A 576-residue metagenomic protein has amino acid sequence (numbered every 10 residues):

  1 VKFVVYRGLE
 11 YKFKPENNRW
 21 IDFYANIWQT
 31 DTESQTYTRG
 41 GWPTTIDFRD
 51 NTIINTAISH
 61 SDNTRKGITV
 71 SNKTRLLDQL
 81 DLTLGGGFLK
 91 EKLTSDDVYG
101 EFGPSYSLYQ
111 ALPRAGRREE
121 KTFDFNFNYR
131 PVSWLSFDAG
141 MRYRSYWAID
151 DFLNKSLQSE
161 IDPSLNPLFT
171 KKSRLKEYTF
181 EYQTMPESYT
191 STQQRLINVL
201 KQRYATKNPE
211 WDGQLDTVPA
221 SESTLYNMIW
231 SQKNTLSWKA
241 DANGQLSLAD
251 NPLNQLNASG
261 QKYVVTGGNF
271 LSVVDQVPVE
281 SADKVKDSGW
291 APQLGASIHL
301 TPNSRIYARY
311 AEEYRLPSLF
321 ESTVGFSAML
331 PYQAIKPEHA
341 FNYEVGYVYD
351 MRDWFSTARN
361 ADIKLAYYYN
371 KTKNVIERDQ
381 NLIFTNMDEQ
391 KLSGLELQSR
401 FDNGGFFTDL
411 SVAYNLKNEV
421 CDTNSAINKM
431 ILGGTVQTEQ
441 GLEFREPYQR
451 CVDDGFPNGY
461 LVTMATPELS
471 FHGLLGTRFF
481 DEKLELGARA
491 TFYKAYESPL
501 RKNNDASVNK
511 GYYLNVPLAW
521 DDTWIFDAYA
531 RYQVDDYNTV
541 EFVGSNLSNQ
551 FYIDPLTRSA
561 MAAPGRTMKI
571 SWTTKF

Functional and structural regions predicted by a protein language model:
V1, E10-K12, R49-H60, G67-S71 (+12 more regions): Extracellular loop and loop/strand-boundary signature of outer-membrane beta-barrel proteins
V1-E91, R359-I363: Outer-membrane beta-barrel domain signature, strongest for Gram-negative TonB-dependent receptors and also present
Y11-P15, N72-D78, Y129-S133, S288 (+10 more regions): Residue-level signature of outer-membrane beta-barrel architecture
W20-G40, N198, L236, H299-A311 (+4 more regions): Membrane-embedded beta-barrel scaffold of Gram-negative outer-membrane proteins
I27-E33, F88-T94, E119, Y143-I149 (+11 more regions): Transmembrane beta-strands of outer-membrane beta-barrel pores
S59-S61, A291-S297, A308, K336-E344 (+3 more regions): Conserved C-terminal beta-signal and adjacent last beta-strands/turns of outer-membrane beta-barrel proteins
D78-Q79, R130-F137, R144-D150, F355-T372 (+1 more regions): Gram-negative outer-membrane beta-barrel transporters
Q79, S105, Q110-N370: Structural signature of Gram-negative outer-membrane beta-barrels, strongest in the C-terminal barrel of TonB-dependent
